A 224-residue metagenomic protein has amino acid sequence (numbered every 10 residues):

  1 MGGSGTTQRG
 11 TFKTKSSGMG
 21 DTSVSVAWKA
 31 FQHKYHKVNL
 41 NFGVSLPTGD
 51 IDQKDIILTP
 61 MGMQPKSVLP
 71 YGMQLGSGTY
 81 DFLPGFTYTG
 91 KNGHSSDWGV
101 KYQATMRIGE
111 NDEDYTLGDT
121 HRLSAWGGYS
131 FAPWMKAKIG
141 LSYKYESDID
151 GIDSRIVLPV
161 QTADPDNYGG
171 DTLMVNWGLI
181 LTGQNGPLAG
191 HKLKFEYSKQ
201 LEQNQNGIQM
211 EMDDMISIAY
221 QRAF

Functional and structural regions predicted by a protein language model:
M1-N111: Outer-membrane pore/translocation modules
N111-F224: Outer membrane beta-barrel transmembrane domains
